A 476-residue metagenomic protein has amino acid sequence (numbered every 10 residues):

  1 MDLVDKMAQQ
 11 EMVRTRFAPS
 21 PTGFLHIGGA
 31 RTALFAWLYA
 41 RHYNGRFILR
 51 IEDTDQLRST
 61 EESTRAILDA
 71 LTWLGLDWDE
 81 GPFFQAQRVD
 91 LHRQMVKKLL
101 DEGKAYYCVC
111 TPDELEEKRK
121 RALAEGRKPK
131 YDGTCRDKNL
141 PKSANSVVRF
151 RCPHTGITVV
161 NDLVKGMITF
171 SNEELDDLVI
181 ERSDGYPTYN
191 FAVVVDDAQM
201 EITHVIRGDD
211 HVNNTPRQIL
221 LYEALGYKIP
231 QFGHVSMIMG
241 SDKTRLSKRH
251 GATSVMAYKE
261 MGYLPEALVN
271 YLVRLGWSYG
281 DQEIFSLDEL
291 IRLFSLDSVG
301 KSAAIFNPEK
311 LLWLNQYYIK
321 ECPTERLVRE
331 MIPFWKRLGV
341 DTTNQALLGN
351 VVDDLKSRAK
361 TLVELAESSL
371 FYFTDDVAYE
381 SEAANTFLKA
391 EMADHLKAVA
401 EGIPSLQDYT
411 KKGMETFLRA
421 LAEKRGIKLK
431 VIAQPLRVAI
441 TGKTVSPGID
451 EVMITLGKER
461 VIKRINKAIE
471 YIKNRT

Functional and structural regions predicted by a protein language model:
D2-A124, N213-Y227: N-terminal Rossmann-like or analogous alpha/beta NTP/dinucleotide-binding catalytic cores that position adenine
T15-P21, L49-D53, M200-V205, T253 (+2 more regions): Glycine- and acidic
P21, D55, H154-G156, Y186 (+1 more regions): Residues that cap or initiate secondary-structure elements
P21, W73, D101, V164 (+6 more regions): Short glycine/serine/threonine-biased micro-segments
T22, G29-A30, Q56, R88 (+15 more regions): Short capping/connector residues at structural and topological boundaries
S59-E61, R65, G75, F84 (+3 more regions): Conserved nucleotide- and phosphate/pyrophosphate-binding catalytic cores in adenylate/nucleotidyl-handling enzymes
Y106-H234, G240-L246, S254, Y279 (+1 more regions): Active-site cores that bind ATP or allylic diphosphates and position pyrophosphate for catalysis
